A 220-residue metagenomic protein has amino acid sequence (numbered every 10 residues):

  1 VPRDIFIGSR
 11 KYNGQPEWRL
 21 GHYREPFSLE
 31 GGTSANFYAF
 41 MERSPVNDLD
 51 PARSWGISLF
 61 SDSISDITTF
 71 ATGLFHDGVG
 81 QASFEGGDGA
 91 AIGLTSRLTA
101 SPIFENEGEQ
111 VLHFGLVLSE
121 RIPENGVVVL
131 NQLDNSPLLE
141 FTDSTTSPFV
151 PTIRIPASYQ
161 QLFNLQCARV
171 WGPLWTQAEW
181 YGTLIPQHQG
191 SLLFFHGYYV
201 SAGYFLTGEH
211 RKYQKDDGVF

Functional and structural regions predicted by a protein language model:
V1-N125, F194-F220: Outer membrane beta-barrel
G87-F194: Surface-exposed beta-loop-beta
